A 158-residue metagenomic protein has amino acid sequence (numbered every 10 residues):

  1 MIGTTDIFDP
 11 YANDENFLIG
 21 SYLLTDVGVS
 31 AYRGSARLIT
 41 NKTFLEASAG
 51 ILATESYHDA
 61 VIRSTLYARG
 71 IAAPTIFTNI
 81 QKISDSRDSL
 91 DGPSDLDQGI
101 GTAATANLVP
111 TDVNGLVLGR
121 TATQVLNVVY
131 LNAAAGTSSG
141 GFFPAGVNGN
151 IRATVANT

Functional and structural regions predicted by a protein language model:
M1-T158: All-alpha RGS (Regulator of G-protein Signaling) helical domain and cognate RGS-like helical scaffolds
